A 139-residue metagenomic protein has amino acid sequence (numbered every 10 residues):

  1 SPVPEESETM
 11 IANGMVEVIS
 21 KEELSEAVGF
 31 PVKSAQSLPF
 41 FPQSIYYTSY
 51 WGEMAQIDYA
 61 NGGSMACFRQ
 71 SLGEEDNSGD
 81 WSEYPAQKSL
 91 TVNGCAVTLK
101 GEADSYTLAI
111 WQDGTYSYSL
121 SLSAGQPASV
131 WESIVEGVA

Functional and structural regions predicted by a protein language model:
P2-S117: Short, solvent-exposed recognition patches
G114-A139: Surface-exposed amphipathic alpha-helical segments
